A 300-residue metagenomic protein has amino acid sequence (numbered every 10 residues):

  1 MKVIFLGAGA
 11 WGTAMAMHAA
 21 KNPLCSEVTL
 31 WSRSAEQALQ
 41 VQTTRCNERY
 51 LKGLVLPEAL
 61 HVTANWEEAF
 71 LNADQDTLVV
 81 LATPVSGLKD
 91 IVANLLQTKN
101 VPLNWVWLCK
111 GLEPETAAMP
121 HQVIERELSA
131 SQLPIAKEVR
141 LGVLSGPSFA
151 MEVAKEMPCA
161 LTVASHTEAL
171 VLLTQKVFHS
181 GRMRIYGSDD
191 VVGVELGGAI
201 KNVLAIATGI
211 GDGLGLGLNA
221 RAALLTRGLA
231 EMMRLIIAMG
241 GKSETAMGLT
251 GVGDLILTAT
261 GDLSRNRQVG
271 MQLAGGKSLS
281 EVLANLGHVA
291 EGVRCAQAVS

Functional and structural regions predicted by a protein language model:
M1-L54, H61-A64, F70, D74-D76: NAD(P)+-binding Rossmann beta1-loop-alpha1 motif at the extreme N-terminus of oxidoreductases
A8, A82-P84, T260: Glycine-rich, N-terminal phosphate-binding loop of Rossmann-like dinucleotide-binding domains
A38, L88, P120-H121, V171 (+4 more regions): A general structural signal for well-ordered alpha-helical segments in protein cores
L56-E68, D74-P158, T174: Rossmann-like NAD(P)(H) cofactor-binding subdomain of soluble oxidoreductases
T98, V123, A130-L141, P158-I206 (+1 more regions): Internal alpha-helical scaffold of NAD(P)-dependent oxidoreductase catalytic cores
K201, T208-D212, I237-M247, G251 (+1 more regions): NAD(P)-dependent Rossmann-like dehydrogenase/reductase catalytic/cofactor-binding core
